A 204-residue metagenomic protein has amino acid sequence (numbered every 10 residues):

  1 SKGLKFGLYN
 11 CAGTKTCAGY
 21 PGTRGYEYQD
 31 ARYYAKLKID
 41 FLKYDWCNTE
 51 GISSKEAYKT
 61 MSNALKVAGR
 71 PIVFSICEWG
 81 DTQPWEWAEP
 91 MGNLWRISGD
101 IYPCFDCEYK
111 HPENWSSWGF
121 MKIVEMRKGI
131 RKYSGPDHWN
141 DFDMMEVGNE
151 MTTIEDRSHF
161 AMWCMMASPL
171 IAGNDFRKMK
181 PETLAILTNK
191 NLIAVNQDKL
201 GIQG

Functional and structural regions predicted by a protein language model:
S1-S53, M61-A68: Substrate-binding cleft of carbohydrate-active enzyme catalytic domains
L8, D141, A194-N196: Intrinsically disordered, low-complexity peptide-like regions
T14-C17, E50-I52, D81-P84, A172-G173 (+1 more regions): Flexible loop/turn segments at secondary-structure boundaries
Y26-Q29, K66, V73-D175: Glycan-recognition surfaces
Y34, R70, I101-F105, L192-I193: Short, surface-exposed, polar/charged, turn-prone segments marking secondary-structure boundaries
N48-E50, M144, K199: N-terminal start-of-chain detector that recognizes signal peptides and the immediate post-cleavage beginning
A167, I171-G204: Glycan-recognition and catalytic regions of carbohydrate-active enzymes
